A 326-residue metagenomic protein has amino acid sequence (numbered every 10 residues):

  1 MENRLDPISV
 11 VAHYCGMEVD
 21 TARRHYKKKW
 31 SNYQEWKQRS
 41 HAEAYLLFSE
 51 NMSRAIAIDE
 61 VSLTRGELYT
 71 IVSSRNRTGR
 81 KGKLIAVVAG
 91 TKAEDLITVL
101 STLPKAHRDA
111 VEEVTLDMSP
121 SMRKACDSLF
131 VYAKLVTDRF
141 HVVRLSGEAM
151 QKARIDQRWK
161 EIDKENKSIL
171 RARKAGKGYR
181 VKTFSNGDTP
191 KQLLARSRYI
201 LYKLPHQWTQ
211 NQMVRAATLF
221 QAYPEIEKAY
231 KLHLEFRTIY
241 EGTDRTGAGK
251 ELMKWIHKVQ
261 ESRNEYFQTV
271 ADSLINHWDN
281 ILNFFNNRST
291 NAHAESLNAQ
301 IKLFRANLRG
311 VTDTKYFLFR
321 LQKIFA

Functional and structural regions predicted by a protein language model:
M1-D6, E241: Short, amphipathic alpha-helical "recognition" segments used to contact nucleic acids or chromatin
P7-K27: Short, basic interhelical loop/turn and adjoining N-cap of the next helix at nucleic-acid- or acidic-partner-contacting
C15, Y26-K37, M150-Q157: Short, well-ordered alpha-helical segments in soluble proteins
T21-T115, P120-A125, Y132: RNase H-like nuclease fold core
R65-G66, R75-K81, I97-T98, A106-Y132 (+2 more regions): Acidic/histidine-rich catalytic cores and adjacent linkers of DNA breakage/strand-transfer/modification proteins
V142-D163: Short alpha-helix plus adjacent loop in nuclease-associated cores
